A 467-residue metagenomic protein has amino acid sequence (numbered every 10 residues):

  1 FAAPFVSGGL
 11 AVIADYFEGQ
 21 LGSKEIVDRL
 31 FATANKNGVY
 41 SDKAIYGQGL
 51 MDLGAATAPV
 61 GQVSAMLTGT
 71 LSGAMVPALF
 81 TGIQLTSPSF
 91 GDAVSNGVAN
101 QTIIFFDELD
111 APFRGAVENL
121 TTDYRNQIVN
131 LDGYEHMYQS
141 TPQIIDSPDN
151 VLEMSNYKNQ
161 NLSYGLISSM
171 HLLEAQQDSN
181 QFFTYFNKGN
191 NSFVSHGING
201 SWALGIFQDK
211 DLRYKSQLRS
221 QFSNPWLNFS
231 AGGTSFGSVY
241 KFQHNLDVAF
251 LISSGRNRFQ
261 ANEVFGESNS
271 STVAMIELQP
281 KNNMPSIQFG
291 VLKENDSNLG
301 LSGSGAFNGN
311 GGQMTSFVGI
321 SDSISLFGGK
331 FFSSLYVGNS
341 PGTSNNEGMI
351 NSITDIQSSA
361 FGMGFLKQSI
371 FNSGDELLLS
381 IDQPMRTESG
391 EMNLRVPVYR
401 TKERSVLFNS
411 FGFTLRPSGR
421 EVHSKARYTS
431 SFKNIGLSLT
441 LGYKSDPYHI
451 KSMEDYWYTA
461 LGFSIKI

Functional and structural regions predicted by a protein language model:
F1-Q48: Hydrolase catalytic cores
G54-M154: Secreted peptidase-domain scaffold signal
G115-S235: Transmembrane beta-barrel domains of Gram-negative outer membranes and organellar outer membranes
Q160-L162, N180, N190-V194, F242-V248 (+5 more regions): Outer-envelope beta-barrel architecture signal
F182-F186, F236-Y240, A274-N282, V318-I324 (+4 more regions): Residues on the lipid-exposed face of transmembrane beta-strands in outer-membrane beta-barrel proteins
R213-Q217, Q221-W226, A249-L251, V264-S268 (+3 more regions): Outer membrane beta-barrel transmembrane domains
R219-S223, G233-S238, H244-Q279, V291: Glycine- and small hydrophobic-enriched segments that form the cores of compact globular domains
P447-I467: Proline-poor, low-complexity alpha-helical tail modules
